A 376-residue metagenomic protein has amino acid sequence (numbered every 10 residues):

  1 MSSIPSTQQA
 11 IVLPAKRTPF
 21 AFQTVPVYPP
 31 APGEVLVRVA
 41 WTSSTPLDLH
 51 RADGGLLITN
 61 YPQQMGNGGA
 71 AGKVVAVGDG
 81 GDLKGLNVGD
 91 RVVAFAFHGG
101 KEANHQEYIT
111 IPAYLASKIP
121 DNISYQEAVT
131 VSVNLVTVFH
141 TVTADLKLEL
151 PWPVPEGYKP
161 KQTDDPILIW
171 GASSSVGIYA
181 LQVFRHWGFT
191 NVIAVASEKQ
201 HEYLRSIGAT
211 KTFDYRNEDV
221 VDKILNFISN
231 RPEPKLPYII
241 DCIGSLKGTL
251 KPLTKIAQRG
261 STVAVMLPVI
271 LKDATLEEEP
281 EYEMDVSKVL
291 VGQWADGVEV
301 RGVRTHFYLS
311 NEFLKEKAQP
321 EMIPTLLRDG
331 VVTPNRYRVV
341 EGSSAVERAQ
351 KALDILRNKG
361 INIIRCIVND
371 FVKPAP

Functional and structural regions predicted by a protein language model:
S2-A31, R38-V77, K84-P376: Terminal helix/beta-alpha structural elements that buttress the NAD(P)+-binding lobe
